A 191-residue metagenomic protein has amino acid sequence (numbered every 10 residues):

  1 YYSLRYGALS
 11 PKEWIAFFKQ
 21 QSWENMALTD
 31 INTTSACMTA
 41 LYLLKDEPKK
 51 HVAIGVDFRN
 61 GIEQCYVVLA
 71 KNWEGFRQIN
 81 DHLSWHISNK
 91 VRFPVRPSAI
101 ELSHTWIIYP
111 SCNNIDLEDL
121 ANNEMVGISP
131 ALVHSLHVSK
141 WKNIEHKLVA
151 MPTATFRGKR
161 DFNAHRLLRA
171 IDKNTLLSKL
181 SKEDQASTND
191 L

Functional and structural regions predicted by a protein language model:
Y1-S3, G7-M26, K50-A131, A150 (+1 more regions): Conserved active-site carboxylates
A8-P11, T33-L44, V133-W141: Active-site-adjacent beta->alpha loops and helix N-cap segments on the catalytic face of soluble alpha/beta enzymes
M26-T33: Ser/Thr-glycine-rich phosphate-binding loops at phosphate-binding pockets of nucleotides, nucleotide cofactors
L43-K45, L167-L168: Glycine-rich, phosphate-binding/catalytic loops in enzymes
E47-K50, I144-H146: Helix C-cap/helix->beta junction micro-motif
S135-H146, R157, D161-F162: Conserved catalytic block of serine-dependent lipid acyl chemistry
